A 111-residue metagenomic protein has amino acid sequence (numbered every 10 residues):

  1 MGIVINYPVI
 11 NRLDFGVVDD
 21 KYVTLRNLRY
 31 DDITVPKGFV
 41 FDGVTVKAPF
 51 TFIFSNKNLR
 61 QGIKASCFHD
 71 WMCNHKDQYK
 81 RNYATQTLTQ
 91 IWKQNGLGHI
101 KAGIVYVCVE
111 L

Functional and structural regions predicted by a protein language model:
M1-L111: Extended terminal accessory/targeting regions
